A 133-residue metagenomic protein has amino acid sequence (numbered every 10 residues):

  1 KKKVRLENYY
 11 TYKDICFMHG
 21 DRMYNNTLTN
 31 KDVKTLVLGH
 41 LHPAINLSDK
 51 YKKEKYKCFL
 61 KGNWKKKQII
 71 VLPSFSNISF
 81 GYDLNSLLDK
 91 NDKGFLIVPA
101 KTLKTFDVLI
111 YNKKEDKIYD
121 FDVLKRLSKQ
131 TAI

Functional and structural regions predicted by a protein language model:
K1-I133: Extended recognition/assembly regions associated with phosphoester-bond processing machinery
